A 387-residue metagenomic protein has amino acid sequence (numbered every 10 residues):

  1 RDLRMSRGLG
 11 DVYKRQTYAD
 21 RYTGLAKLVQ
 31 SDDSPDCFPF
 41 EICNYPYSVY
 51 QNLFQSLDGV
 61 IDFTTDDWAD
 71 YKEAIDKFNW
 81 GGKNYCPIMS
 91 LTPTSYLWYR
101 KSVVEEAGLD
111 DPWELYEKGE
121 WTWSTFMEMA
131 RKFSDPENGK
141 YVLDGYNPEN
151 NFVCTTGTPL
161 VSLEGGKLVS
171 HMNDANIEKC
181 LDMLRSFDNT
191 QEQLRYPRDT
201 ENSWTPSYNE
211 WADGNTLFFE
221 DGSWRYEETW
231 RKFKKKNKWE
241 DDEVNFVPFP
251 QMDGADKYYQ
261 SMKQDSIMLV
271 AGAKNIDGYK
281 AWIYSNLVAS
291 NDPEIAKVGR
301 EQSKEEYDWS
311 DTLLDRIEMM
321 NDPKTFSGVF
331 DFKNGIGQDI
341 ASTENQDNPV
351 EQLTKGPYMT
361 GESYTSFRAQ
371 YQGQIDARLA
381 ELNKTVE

Functional and structural regions predicted by a protein language model:
D2-Y13: Single conserved hydrophobic/aromatic residue that forms the stacking wall/gate of nucleotide- or nucleobase-binding
Q16-Y22, F40-T94, V247: Hinge/lid segment of periplasmic solute-binding proteins
Y22-S34, P46, Q51, V104 (+2 more regions): Short helices/loops that flank or line small-molecule/ion binding pockets
C37-F38, N79-L91, S95-L97, E105 (+1 more regions): Extracytoplasmic/periplasmic solute-binding protein
D58-D70, L115-K118, P159-C180, K236 (+1 more regions): Short, solvent-exposed loop/beta-turn-alpha elements that line the ligand-binding surface or hinge of extracytoplasmic
M127-A130, G165-S203: Glycine-centered hinge/linker elements that transmit conformational signals in sensory and ligand-binding systems
K234-Y307: Extracytoplasmic/periplasmic substrate-recognition and gating elements
A271-K280, V288-E387: Conserved C-terminal helix/tail region of periplasmic/extracytoplasmic solute-binding proteins
